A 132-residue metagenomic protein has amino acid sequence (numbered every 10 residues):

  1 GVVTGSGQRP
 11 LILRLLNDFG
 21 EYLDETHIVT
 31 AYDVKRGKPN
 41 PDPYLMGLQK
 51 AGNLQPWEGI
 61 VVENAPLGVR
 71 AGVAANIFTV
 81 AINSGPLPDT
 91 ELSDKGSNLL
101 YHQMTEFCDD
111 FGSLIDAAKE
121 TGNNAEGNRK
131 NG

Functional and structural regions predicted by a protein language model:
G7-Q8, I12-G132: Asp-based, Mg2+/Mn2+-dependent phosphohydrolase catalytic module
